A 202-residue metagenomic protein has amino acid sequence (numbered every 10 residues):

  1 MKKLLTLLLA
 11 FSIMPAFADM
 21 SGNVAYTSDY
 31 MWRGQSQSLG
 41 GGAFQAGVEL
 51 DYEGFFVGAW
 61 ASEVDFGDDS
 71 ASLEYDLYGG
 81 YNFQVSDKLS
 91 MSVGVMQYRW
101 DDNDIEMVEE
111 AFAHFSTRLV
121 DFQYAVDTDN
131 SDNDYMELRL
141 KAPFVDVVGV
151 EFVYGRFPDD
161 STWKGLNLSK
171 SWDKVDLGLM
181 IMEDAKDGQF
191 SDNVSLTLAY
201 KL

Functional and structural regions predicted by a protein language model:
M1-L7: Sec-dependent signal peptide recognition, specifically the positively charged N-region followed immediately by
L4, A16-L202: Outer-membrane beta-barrel proteins
L9-F17: Hydrophobic core
